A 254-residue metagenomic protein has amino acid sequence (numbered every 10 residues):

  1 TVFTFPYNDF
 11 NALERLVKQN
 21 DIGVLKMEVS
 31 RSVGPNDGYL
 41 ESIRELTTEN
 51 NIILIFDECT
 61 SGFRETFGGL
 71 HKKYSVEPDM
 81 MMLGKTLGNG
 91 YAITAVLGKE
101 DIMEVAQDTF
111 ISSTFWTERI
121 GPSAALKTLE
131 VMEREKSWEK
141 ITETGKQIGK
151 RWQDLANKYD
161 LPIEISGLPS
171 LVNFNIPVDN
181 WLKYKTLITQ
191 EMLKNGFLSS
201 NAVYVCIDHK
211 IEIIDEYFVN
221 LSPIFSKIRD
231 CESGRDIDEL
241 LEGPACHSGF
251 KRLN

Functional and structural regions predicted by a protein language model:
T1-N254: Conserved N-terminal phosphate-binding loop of PLP-dependent enzymes in the Aspartate aminotransferase
